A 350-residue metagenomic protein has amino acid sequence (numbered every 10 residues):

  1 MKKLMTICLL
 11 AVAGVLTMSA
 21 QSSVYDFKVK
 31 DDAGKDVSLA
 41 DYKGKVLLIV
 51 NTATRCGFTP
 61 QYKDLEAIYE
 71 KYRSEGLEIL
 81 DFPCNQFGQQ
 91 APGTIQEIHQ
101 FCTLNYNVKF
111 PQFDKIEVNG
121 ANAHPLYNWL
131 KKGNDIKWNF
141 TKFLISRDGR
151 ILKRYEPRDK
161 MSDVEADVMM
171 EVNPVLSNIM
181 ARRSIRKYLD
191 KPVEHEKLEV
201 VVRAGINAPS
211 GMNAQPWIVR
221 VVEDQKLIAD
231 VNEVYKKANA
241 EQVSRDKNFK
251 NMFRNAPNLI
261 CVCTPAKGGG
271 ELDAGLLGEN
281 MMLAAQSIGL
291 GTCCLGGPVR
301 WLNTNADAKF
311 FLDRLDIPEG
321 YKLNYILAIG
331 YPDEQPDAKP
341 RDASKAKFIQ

Functional and structural regions predicted by a protein language model:
M1-S22: Bacterial Sec-dependent N-terminal signal peptides
S19-A40: N-terminal "domain-start" segment that seeds a small globular fold
Y25, N107-F110, A123-N128, D135-F143 (+1 more regions): Structural micro-motif
F58-H124: Structural microenvironment flanking redox-active thiols in thiol-disulfide oxidoreductases
P125-V172: Thiol-/selenol-based redox modules, centered on thioredoxin-like and closely related oxidoreductase domains
V172-N258, I349-Q350: N-terminal amphipathic, basic helical "cap/leader" segment at the start of enzyme domains
N178, I317-Q350: C-terminal helix-cap and adjacent tail motif
G205, I260, A266-F311: Small-aliphatic-rich amphipathic alpha-helix that forms the alpha element of a beta-alpha
